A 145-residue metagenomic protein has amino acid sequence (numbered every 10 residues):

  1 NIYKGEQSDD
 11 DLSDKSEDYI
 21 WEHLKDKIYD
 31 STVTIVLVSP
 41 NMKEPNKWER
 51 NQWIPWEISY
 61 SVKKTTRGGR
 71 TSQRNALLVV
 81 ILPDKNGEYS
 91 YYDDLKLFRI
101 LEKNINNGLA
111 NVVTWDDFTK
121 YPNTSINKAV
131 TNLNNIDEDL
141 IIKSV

Functional and structural regions predicted by a protein language model:
N1, V62-Q73, I105-G108: Structural alpha-beta junctions
N1-K15, T66, N75-L78, Y89-K96 (+1 more regions): Extended interaction regions within the primary functional domain
N1-V33, S72-Q73, N134, E138-V145: Conserved N-terminal substructure of TIR/SEFIR domains
G5-E6, T34-N41, L82-P83: Short loop/turn segments at strand-loop or loop-helix junctions that form parts of catalytic or ligand-binding pockets
K25-S39, P55-S59: Short, hydrophobic, well-ordered secondary-structure elements
N41, T71-E88: Short beta-alpha junction loops
N41-R67: Conserved TIR/SEFIR loop-to-helix hotspot centered on a Trp-containing motif with a nearby acidic residue
I81-V145: C-terminal interaction surface of TIR/SEFIR-family domains
